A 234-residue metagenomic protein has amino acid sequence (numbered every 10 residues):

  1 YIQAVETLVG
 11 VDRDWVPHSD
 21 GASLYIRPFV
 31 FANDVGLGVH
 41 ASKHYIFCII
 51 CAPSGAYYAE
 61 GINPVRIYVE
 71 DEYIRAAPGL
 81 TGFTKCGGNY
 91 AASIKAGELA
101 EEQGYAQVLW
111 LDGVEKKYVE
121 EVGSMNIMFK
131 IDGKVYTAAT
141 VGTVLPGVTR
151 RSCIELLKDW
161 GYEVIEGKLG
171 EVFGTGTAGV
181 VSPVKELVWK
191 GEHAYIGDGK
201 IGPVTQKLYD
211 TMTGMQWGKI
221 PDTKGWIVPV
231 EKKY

Functional and structural regions predicted by a protein language model:
Y1-H18, S23-V35: Extended, compositionally biased flexible segments
Q3-A4, L8, F29, G36-Y234: Helix-start/capping segments and mature chain N-termini
